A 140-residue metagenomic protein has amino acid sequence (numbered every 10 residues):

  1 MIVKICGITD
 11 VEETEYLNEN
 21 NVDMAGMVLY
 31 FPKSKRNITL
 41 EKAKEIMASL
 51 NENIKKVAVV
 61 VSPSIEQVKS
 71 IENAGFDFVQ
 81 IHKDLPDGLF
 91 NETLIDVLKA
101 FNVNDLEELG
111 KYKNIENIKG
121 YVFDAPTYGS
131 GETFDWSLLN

Functional and structural regions predicted by a protein language model:
M1-N140: Conserved N-terminal beta1-alpha1 strand-loop-helix module at the mouth
